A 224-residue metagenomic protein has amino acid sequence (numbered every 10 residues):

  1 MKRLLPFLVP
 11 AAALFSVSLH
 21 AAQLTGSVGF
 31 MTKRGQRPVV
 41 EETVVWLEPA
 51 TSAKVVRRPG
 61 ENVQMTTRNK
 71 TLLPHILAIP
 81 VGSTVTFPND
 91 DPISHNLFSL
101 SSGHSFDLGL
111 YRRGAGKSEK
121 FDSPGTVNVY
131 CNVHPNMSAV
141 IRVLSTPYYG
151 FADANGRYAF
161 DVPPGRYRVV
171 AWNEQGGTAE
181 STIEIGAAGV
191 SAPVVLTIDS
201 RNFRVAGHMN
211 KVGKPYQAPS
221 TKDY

Functional and structural regions predicted by a protein language model:
M1-L4: Positively charged n-region of N-terminal signal peptides that target proteins for export
P6-S16: Bacterial N-terminal signal peptides
H20-Y224: Extracytoplasmic copper-binding redox domains, predominantly the cupredoxin/blue-copper superfamily
